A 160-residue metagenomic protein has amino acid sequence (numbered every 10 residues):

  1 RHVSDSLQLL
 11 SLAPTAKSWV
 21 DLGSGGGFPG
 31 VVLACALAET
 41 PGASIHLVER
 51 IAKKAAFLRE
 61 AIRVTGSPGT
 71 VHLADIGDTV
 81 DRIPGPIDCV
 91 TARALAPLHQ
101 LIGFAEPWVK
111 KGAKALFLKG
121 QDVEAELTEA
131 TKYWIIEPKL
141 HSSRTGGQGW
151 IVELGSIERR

Functional and structural regions predicted by a protein language model:
L7-A92, I102: Conserved SAM/SAH cofactor-binding pocket of Class I
G25, A94-P97, Q121-V123: Short glycine-rich anion-binding loops that position phosphate/pyrophosphate groups of nucleotides and phosphorylated
G42-A43, K111-A113: A short helix->loop->beta-strand "cap" motif at the edges of active sites that frequently abuts
H46, G120-R160: Active-site capping/gating segments
V64, P107-V109, Y133-W134: Glycine-rich, phosphate-binding/catalytic loops in enzymes
I102-G112: A short glycine-rich, Lys/Arg-flanked "PGG" loop and its adjoining helix->strand segment in the class I
G112-D122: Conserved beta-strand signature within the Rossmann-like core of class I S-adenosyl-L-methionine
